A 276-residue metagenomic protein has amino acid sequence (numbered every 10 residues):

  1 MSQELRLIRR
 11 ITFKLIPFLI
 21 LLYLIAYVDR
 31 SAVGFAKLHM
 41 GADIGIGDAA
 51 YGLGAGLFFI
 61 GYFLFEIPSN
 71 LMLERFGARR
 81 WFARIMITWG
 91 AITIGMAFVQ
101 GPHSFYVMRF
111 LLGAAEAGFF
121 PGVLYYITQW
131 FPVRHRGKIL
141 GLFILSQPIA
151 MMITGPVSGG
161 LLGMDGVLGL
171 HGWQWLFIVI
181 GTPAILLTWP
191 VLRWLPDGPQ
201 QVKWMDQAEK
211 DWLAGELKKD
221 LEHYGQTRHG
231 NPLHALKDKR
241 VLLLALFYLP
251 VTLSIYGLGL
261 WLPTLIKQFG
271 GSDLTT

Functional and structural regions predicted by a protein language model:
K14-D48, L64, T154-S158, L258-P263: Extracytoplasmic
S31, F59-I67, A117, M151-M152: Residue-level signature of mid-helix packing/kink "hotspots" within the transmembrane helices of 12-pass Major
V33-G34, L233-T276: Extracytoplasmic gate region of multi-pass secondary transporters
G45, G77, F98-S104, A115 (+1 more regions): Helix-breaking motifs and short loop linkers at transmembrane-helix boundaries and internal kinks in secondary membrane
L64-H103: Conserved MFS/SLC helix-loop-helix module at the cytosolic interface between two early adjacent transmembrane helices
M108-L145: Cytoplasmic helix-loop-helix junction between adjacent transmembrane helices in 12-TM secondary transporters
G137-L162, G166, P183-A184: Glycine-rich segments within core transmembrane alpha-helices of 12-TM secondary carriers
W173-R193: Symmetry-related core transmembrane helices of the 12-TM Major Facilitator Superfamily/SLC fold
